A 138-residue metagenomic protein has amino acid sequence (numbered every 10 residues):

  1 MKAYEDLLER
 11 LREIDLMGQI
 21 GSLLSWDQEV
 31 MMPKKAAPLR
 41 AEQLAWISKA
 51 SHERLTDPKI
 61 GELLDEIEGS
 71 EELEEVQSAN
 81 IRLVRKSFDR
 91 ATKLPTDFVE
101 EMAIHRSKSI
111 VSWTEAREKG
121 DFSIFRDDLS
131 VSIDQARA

Functional and structural regions predicted by a protein language model:
M1-A138: A well-structured
